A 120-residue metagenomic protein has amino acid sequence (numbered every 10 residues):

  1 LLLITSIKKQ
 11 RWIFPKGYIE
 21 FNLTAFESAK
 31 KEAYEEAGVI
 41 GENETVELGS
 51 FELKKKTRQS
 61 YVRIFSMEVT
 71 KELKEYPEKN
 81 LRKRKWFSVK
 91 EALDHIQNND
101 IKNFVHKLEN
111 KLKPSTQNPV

Functional and structural regions predicted by a protein language model:
L1-F14: N-terminal strand-loop-strand
K8-R11, E20, V39, V69-L73: Short, charged/polar surface micro-motifs in flexible loops or helix N-caps
Q10-R11, K74-V120: Nudix hydrolase/Nudix homology domain
F14-E47: The catalytic Nudix box helix
F14-K16, F21, S50-K55, E78 (+1 more regions): Generic structural "secondary-structure junction" signal
E36-I40, L48-K54, L108-T116: A general structural signal for short secondary-structure boundary/capping elements
S50-E75, K85-F87, D100, K107: Active-site-adjacent beta-strand/loop module that shapes the phosphate/pyrophosphate-binding cleft
